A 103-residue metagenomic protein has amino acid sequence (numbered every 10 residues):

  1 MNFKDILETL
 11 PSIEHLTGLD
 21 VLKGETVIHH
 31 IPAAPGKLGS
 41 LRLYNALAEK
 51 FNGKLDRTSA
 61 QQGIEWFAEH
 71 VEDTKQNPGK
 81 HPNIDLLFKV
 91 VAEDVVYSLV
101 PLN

Functional and structural regions predicted by a protein language model:
M1, E25-H29, E69, D73: Generic, low-specificity signal for short hydrophobic/alpha-helical stretches with a mild N-terminal bias, encompassing
F3-E25: Short, charge-rich, low-complexity alpha-helical interaction segments
D5, T9-P11, L55, D73 (+1 more regions): Contiguous interface-forming segments/domains that mediate binding rather than catalysis
L10, L47-K54, V91-D94: Generic structural signal for hydrophobic core residues of well-folded globular domains
D20-T58: Amphipathic alpha-helical interaction modules
Q61-N103: Short, compact, well-ordered microdomains
